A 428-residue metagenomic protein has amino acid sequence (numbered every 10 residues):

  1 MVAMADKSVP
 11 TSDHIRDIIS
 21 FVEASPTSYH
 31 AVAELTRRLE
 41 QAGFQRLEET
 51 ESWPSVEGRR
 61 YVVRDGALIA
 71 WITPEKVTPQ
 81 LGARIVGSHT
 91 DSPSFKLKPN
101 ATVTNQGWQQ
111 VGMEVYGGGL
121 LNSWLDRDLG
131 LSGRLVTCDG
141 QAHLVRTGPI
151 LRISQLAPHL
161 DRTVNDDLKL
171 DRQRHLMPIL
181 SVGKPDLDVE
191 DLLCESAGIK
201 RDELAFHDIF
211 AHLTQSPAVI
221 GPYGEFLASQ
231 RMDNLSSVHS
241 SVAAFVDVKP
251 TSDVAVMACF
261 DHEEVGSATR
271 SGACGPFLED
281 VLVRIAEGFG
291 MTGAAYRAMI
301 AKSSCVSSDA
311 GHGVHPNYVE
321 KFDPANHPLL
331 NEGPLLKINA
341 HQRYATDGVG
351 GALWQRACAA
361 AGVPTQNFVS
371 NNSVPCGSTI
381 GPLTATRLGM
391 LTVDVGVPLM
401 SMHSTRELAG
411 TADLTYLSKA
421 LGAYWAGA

Functional and structural regions predicted by a protein language model:
M1-A428: N-terminal hydrophobic/helix-forming segments and targeting peptides
